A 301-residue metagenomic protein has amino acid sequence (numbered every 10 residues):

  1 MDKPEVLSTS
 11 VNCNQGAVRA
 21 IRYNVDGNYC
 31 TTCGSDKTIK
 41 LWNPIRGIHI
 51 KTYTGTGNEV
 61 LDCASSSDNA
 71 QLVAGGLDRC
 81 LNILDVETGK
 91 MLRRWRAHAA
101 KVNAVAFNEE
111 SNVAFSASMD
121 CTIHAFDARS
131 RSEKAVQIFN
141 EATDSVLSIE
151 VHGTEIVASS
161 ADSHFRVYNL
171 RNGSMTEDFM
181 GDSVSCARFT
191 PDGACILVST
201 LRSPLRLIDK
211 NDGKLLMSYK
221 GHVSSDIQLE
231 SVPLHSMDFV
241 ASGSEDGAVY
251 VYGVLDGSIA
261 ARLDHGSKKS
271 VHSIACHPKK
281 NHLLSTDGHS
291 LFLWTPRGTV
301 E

Functional and structural regions predicted by a protein language model:
L7-C13, H49-T56, M91-A97, A117 (+4 more regions): Short C-terminal beta-strands that terminate individual repeats in beta-propeller domains, predominantly WD40 blades
G16-R22, N58-S65, A100-F107, T143-V151 (+3 more regions): Canonical WD40 repeat/beta-propeller blade segments in eukaryotic WD-repeat proteins
V25-D26, S67-D68, E109-E110, V151-G153 (+3 more regions): Residue-level detector of Asp-centered blade-edge/turn motifs that repeat once per structural unit in beta-propeller
T32-D36, G75-D78, A117-D120, S159-D162 (+3 more regions): Conserved strand-to-loop turn within each blade of WD40 beta-propeller repeats
I39-W42, L81-D85, I123-A128, F165-N169 (+3 more regions): WD40-repeat beta-propellers
W95, A99-E177: Solenoidal tandem-repeat scaffolds enriched in leucines and small polar residues
H272-E301: Blade-level signature of beta-propeller repeat domains, shared across WD40, Kelch, NHL, RCC1 and BNR/Asp-box propellers
